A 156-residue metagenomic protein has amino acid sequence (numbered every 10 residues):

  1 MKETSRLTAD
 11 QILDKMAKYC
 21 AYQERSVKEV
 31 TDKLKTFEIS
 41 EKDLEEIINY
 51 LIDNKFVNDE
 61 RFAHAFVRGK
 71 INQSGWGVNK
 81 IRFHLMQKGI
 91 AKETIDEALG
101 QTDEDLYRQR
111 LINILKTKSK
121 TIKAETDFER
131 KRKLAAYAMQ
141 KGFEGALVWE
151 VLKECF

Functional and structural regions predicted by a protein language model:
M1-F156: An alpha-helical, amphipathic repeat domain used for nucleic-acid recognition, typified by the mTERF helical solenoid
